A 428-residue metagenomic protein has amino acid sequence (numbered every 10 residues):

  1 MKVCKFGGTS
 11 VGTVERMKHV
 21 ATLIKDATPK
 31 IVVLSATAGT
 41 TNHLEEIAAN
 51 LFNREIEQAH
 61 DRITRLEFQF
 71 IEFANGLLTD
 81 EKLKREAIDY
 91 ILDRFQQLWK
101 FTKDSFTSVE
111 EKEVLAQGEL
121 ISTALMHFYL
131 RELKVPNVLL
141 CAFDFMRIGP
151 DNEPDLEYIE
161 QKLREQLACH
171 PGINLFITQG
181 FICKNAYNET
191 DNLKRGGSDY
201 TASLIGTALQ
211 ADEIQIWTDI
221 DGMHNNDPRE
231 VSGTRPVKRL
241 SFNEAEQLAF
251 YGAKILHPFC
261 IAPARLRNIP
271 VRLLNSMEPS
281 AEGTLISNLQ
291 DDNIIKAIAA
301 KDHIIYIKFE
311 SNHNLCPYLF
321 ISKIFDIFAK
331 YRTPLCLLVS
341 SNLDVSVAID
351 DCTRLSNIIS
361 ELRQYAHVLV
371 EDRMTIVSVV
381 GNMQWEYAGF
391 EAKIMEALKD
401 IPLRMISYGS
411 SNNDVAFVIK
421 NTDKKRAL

Functional and structural regions predicted by a protein language model:
M1-L256, I261, N413, I419-K420: Nucleotide/pyrophosphate-binding catalytic subdomain
G8-T9, T37-A38, I182-C183, S198 (+9 more regions): Short, glycine-/Ser/Thr-/acidic-enriched flexible segments
T28, V135, I269, T333 (+1 more regions): Short phosphate-binding/catalytic loops that engage adenosine nucleotides
N137, F176-I177, V271, L335 (+1 more regions): Hydrophobic beta-strand scaffold residues
H170-N185, L248-R272, S311-F320, E371-E386: Electropositive, surface-exposed helix/loop patches at the edges of structured domains that serve as adaptable
S241-H313: A conserved active-site cap/scaffold subdomain adjacent to cofactor or substrate pockets
T284-L428: A conserved regulatory-domain signal marking ACT and ACT-like small-molecule sensing domains and adjacent regulatory
